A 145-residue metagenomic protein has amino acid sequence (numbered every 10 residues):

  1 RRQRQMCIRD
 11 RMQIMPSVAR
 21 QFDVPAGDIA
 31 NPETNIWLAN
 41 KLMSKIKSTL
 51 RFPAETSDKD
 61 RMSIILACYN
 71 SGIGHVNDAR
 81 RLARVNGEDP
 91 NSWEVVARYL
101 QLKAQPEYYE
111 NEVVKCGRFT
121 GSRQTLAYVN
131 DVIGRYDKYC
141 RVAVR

Functional and structural regions predicted by a protein language model:
Q3-I8: Short, small-residue-biased leader/transition segments that mark boundaries at the very start of proteins
M12-I14, I36: Short glycine- and hydrophobic/aromatic-rich loop-to-beta-strand nucleating segment in the catalytic cores
R20-K41, K45-R145: Non-catalytic cell-wall polysaccharide-engagement segments
